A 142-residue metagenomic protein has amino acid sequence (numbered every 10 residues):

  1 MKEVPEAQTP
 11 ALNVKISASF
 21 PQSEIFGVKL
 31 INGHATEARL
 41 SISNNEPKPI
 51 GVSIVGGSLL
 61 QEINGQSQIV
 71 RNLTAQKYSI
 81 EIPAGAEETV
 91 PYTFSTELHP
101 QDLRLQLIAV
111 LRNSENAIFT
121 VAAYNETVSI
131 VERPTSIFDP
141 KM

Functional and structural regions predicted by a protein language model:
M1-H34: Low-complexity, acidic Ser/Thr/Pro/Gly-rich terminal tails and inter-domain linkers that flank the onset of structured
E3-V4, G51-I54, L60-V70, S95-F138: Terminal connector regions
G33-A38, D102-L105: Short, solvent-exposed loop/turn segments enriched in Ser/Thr/Gly
A35-R39, E87-P91, A123: Intrinsic-disorder/low-complexity, polar/charged segments enriched in Ser/Thr/Lys/Arg/Asp/Glu/Gln
A38-I42, Y92, L107-A109: Buried hydrophobic-core signal for structured, non-transmembrane domains
L40-G51, L59-Q61: Asparagine-centered strand-capping/turn motif at beta-strand->loop junctions
S67-L98: Intrinsically disordered, low-complexity Pro/Gly/Ser/Thr-rich segments with frequent PxxP/GP/PP motifs and embedded
P140-M142: Single-pass alpha-helical transmembrane segments
